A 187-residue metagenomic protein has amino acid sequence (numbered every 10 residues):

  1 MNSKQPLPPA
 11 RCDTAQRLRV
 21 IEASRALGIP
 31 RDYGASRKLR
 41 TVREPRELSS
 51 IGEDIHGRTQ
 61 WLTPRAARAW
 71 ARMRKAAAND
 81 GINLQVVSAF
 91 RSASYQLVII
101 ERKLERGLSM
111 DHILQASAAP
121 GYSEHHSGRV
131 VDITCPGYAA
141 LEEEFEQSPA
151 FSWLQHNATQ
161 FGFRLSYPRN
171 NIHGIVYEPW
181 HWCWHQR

Functional and structural regions predicted by a protein language model:
M1-A89, A93-R187: Extracytoplasmic cell-surface/polysaccharide-interacting catalytic and binding patches
